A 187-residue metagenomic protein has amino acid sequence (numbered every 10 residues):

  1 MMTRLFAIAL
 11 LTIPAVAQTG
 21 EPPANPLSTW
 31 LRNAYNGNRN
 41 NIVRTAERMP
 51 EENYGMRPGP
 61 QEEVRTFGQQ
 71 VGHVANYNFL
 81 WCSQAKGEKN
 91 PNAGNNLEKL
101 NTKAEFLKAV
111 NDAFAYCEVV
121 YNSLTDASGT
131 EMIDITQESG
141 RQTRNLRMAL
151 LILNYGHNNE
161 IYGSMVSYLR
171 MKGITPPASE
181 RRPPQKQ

Functional and structural regions predicted by a protein language model:
M1-I8: Sec-dependent signal peptide recognition, specifically the positively charged N-region followed immediately by
A9-Q18: Hydrophobic h-region of N-terminal signal peptides that target proteins for export in Gram-negative bacteria
Q18-P26: Cleaved targeting-peptide boundary
R32, N36, N40-V43, Y54-N95 (+1 more regions): Short, contiguous alpha-helical
V43-M49: Low-complexity, Ser/Thr/Pro/Gly-enriched N-terminal "stalk/linker" regions
A46, Y121-T125, Q187: Long, well-ordered core segments of solenoidal/helical folds
P50-Y54, K86, N122, D126-G129: Short, flexible helix-adjacent loops and helix caps
K99-T136, T143-Y162: Acidic/histidine-rich alpha-helical segments that form the ligand environment of transition-metal centers
